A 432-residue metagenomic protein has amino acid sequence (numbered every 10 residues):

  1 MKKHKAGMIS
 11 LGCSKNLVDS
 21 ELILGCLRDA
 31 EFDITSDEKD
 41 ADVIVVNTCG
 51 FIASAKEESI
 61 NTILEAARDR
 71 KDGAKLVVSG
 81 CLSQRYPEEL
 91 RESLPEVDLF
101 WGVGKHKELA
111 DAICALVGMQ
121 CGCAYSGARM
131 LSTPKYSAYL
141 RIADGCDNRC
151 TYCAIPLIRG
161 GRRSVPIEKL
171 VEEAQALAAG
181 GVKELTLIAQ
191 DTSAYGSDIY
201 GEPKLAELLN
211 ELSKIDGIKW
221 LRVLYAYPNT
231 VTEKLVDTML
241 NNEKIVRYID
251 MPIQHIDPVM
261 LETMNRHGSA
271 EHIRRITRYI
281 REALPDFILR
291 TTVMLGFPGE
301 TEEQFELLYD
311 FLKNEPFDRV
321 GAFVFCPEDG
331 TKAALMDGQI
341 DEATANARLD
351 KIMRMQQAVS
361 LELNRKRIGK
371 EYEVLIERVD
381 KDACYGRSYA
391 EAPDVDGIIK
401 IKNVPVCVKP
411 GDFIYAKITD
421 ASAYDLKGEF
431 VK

Functional and structural regions predicted by a protein language model:
M1-Y195, K234, I249, A270-E282 (+5 more regions): Proteins enriched for Cys/Gly/acidic motifs involved in redox and nucleic-acid/cofactor modification
I9, I188-Q190, L224-A226, P252-Q254 (+6 more regions): Generic beta-strand/beta-sheet core signal
C13, G196-G217, T263-M264, P327-A358: Radical SAM enzyme [4Fe-4S]-AdoMet core and its adjacent flexible, acidic and glycine-rich loops/tails across
K39-D40, D147, I256, V379-D382 (+1 more regions): Short strand-connecting beta-turns/loops that link adjacent beta-strands
L76-G80, R85, P95, A179-E303: Conserved SAM/AdoMet-binding glycine-rich loop
C150, L170, L187, V223 (+7 more regions): Conserved, mostly hydrophobic/aromatic
E300, E315-F317: Contiguous mid-protein beta-loop-alpha structural module that forms a pocket-lining wall or clamp of enzyme active
L335-K432: Terminal RNA-binding accessory module
